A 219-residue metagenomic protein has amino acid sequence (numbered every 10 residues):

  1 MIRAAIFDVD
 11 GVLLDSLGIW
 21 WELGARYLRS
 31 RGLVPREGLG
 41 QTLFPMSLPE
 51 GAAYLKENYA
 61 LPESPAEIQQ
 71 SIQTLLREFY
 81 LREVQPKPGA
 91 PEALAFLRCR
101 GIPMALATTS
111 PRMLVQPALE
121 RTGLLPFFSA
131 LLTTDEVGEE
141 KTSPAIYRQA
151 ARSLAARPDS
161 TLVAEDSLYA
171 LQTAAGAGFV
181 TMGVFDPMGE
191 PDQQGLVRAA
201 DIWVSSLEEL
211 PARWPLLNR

Functional and structural regions predicted by a protein language model:
M1-R3, A95-R98, P111-R219: Asp-based, Mg2+/Mn2+-dependent phosphohydrolase catalytic module
I2-R100, M113: N-terminal helical cap/lid subdomain that shapes the substrate entry/recognition surface in HAD-like hydrolases
L13, P86, M104-A107, E139 (+1 more regions): Conserved SAM-binding loop
D15-G18, R31-P35, M46, E50 (+9 more regions): Short, well-ordered helical secondary-structure segments
D15-S16, L43, L106-A107, E165 (+1 more regions): Small/polar loops that bind or transfer phosphate-bearing groups
V34, P103, V180: Residue-level detector of anion-binding/catalytic polar loops
L75-E78, P103-A105, T134-E136, A175-A177: N-terminal start-of-chain detector that recognizes signal peptides and the immediate post-cleavage beginning
